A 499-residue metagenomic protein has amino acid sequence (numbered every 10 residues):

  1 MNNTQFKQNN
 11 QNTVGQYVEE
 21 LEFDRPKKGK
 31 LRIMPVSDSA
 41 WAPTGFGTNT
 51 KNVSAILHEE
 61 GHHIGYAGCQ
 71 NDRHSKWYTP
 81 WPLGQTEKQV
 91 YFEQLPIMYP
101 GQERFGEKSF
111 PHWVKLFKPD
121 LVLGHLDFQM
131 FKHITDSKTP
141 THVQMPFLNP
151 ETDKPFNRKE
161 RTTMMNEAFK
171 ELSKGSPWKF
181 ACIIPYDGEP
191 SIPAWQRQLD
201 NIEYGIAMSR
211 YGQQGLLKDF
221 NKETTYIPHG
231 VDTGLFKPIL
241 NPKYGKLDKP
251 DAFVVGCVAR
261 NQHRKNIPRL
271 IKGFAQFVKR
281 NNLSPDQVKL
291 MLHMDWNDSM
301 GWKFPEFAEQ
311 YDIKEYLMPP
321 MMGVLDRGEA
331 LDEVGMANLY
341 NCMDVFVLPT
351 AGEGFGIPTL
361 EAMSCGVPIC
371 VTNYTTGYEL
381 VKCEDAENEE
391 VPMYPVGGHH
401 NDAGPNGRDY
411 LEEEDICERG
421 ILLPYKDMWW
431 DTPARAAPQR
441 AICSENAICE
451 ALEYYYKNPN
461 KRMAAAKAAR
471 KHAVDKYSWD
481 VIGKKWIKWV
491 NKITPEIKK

Functional and structural regions predicted by a protein language model:
G47-K51, Q262-K279, W302: A conserved mid-protein helix/loop that constitutes part of the nucleotide-sugar donor-binding site
L172-S173, G301-V334, N338: Nucleotide-activated donor-binding/catalytic signature segment of Leloir-type glycosyltransferases, i.e., the conserved
I192-A194, K218, V231-K246, D251 (+1 more regions): Acidic anion/phosphate-binding donor-loop and adjacent secondary structure in glycosyltransferase catalytic cores
Y211, G230: Carbohydrate-associated surface elements
L247-K265, I271-F274, L290: Conserved donor-binding/catalytic core segment of Leloir-type glycosyltransferases
A351: Aromatic "clamp/platform" in nucleotide-sugar-dependent glycosyltransferases that forms part of the donor/acceptor
Y378-E453: Change "using UDP/GDP/dTDP sugars" to "using nucleotide sugars
K461-D475: A short, well-ordered alpha-helix in the C-terminal region of glycosyltransferases
